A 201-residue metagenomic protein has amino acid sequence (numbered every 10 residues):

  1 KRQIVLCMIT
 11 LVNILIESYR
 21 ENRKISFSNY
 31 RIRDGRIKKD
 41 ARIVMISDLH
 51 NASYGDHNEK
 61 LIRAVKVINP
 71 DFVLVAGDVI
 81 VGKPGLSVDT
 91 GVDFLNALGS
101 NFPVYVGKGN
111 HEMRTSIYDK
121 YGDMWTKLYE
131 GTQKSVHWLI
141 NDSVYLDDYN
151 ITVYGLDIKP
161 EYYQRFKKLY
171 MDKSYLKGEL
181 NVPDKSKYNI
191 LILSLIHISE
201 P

Functional and structural regions predicted by a protein language model:
K1-I37: N-terminal membrane-anchoring alpha-helices
R20-N22, L49-Y54, V81-G85, R165-M171 (+1 more regions): Short, flexible loop segments at the rims of nucleotide/cofactor-binding pockets, characterized by
R33-V44, S143-G155, S186: Beta-strand-turn-beta hairpins that frame and shape the catalytic cleft of phosphate-ester-processing enzymes
D40-H137: Membrane-embedded segments
V75-A76, I80, S186-L195: Short acidic, glycine-rich surface-loop motifs adjacent to enzyme active sites
S116-S135, D148-I192: Binuclear metal-dependent hydrolase catalytic cores centered on His/Asp/Glu-rich metal-binding motifs
I196-P201: Residue-level detector of conserved catalytic or cofactor/ligand-binding positions in enzyme active sites
